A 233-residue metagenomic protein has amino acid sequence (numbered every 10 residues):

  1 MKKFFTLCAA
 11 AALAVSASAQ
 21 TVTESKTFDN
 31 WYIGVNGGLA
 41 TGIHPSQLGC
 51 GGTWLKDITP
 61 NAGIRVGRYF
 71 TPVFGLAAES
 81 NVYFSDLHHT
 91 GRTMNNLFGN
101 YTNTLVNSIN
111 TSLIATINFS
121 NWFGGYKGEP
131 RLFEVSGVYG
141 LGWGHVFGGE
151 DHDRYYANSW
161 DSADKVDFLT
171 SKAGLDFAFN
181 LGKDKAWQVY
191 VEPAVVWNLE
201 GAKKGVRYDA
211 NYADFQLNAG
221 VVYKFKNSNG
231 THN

Functional and structural regions predicted by a protein language model:
M1-V22: Bacterial Sec-dependent N-terminal signal peptides
Q20-G67: Short glycine/proline- and aromatic-enriched beta-strand/turn motifs that initiate or cap beta-hairpins
Q20-N30, V73, N121-V135, L181-W187 (+1 more regions): Short loop/turn motifs that connect adjacent beta-strands in outer-membrane beta-barrel proteins
D29, K56-A62, N107-T111, R131-F133 (+2 more regions): Residues that define the transmembrane beta-barrel architecture of outer-membrane proteins
V35-L39, I64-R68, L113-F119, Y139-W143 (+4 more regions): Residues on the lipid-exposed face of transmembrane beta-strands in outer-membrane beta-barrel proteins
G42-L48, L87-G91, G124, V146-E150 (+2 more regions): Outer-membrane beta-barrel proteins
P72-Y156, K165-F168: Gram-negative (and chloroplast) outer-membrane scaffold detector with strong preference for beta-barrel transmembrane
L76-S80, S85-G91, G99-T102, V106-S108 (+1 more regions): Predominantly the C-terminal beta-signal and adjacent terminal strand-loop region of outer-membrane beta-barrel
